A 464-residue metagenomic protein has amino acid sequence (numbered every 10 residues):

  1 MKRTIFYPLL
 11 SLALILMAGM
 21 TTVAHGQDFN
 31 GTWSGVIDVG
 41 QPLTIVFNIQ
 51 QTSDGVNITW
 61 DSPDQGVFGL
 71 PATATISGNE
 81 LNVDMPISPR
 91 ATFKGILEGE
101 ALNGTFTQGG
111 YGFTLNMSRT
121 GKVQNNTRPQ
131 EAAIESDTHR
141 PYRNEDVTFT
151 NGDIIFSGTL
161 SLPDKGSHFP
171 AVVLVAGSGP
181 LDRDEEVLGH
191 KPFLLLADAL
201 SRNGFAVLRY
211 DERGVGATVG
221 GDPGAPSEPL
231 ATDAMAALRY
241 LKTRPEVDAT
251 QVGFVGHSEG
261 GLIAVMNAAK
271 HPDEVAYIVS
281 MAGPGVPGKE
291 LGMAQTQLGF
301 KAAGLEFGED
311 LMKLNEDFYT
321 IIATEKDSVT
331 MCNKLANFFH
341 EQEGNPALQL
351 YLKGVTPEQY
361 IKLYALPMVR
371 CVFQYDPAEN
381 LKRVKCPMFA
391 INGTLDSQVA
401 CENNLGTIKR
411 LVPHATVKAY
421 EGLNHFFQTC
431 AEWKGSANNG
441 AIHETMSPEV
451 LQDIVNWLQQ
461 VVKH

Functional and structural regions predicted by a protein language model:
Q27-E98, N103-Y111, P141: Central antiparallel beta-sheet cores of small beta-barrel/beta-sandwich binding domains
Q124-S167: N-terminal cap/lid segment of alpha/beta-hydrolase-fold proteins
H168-S178: Short beta-strand element of the alpha/beta-hydrolase
L195-A217: Conserved alpha/beta-hydrolase
G224-P245: Alpha/beta-hydrolase active-site loop
V279-E379: Accessory cap/linker subdomain of secreted extracellular hydrolases
V384, A390-N392: Short beta-strand/loop motif that positions the catalytic acidic residue of the alpha/beta-hydrolase fold
C386, V399-R410: Short alpha-helix in the alpha/beta-hydrolase fold that links the catalytic acid
